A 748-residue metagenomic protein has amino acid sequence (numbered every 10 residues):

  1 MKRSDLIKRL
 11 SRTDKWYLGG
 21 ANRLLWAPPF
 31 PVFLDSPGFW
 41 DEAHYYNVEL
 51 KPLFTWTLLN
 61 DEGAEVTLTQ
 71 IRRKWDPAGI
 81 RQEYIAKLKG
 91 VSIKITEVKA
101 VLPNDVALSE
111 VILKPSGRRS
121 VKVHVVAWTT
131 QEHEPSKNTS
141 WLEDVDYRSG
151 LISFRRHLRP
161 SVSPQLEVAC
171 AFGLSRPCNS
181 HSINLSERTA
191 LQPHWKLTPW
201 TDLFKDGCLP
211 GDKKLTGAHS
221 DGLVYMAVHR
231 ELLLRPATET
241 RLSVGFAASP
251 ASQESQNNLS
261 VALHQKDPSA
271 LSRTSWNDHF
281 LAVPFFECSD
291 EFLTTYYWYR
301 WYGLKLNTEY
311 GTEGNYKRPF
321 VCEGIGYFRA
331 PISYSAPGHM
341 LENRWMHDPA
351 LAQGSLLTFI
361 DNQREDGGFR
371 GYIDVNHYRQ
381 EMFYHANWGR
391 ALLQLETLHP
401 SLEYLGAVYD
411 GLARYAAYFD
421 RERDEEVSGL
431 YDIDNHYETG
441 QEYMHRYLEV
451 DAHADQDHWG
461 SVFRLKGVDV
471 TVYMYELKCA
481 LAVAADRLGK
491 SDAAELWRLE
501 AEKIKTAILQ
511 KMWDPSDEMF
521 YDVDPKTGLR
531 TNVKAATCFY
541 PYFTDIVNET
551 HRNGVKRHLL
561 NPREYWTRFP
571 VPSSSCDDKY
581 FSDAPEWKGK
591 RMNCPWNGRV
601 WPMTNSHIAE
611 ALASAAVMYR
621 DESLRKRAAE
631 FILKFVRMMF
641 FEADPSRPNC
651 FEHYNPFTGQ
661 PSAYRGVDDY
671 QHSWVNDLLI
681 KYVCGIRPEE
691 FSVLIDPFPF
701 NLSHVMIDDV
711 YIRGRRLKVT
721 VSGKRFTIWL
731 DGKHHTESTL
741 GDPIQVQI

Functional and structural regions predicted by a protein language model:
M1-S289, S614-M618, V667-Y670, G685-I748: Terminal accessory carbohydrate-recognition/targeting modules of carbohydrate-active enzymes
L88-G90, P115-R119, M346-L351, N362-G368 (+8 more regions): Secondary-structure transition/capping motifs at alpha-helix termini and the adjoining loop/turn into the next element
L102, S116, V126-T130, R364 (+6 more regions): An acidic- and aromatic-residue-enriched active-site/binding cleft used to recognize and process polar
E110-I112, H124-T130, L142, L151-R159 (+16 more regions): Short, well-ordered alpha-helical packing segments
A218-Y225, L271-A413, K466, C479 (+5 more regions): Substrate-binding groove/exosite segments of carbohydrate-active enzymes
A237-S260, Q265, R370-N387, E403 (+5 more regions): The feature captures the catalytic groove of carbohydrate-active enzymes
C288-E309, N343-M346, A350, F359 (+9 more regions): Active-site acid/base region of carbohydrate-active enzymes
L488-P525, G554-R716: Non-catalytic carbohydrate-binding regions of carbohydrate-active enzymes
